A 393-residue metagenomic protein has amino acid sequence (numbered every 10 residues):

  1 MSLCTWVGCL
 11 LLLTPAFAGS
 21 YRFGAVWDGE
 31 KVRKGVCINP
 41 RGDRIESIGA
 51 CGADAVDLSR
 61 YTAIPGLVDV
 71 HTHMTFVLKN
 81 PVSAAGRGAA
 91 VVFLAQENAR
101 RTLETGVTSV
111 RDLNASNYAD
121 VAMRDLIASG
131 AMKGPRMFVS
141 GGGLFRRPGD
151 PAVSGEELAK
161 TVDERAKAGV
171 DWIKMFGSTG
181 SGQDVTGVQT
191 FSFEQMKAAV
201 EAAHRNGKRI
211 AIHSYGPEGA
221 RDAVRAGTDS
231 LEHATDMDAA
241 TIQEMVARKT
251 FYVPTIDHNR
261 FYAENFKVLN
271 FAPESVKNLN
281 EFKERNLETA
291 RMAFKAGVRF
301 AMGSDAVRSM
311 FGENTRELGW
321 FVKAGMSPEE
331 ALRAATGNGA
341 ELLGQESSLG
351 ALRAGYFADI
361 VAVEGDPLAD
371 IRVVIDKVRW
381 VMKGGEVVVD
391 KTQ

Functional and structural regions predicted by a protein language model:
S2-P15: Bacterial N-terminal signal peptides
S20, D28-I64: Histidine-rich, glycine-flanked metal-binding segment
Y61-A131, E194, E218-G219, A223-A226: Metal-associated gating/positioning segment near the N- to mid-region
T75-V92, E97-L103, K133-G134, G141 (+2 more regions): Active-site gating loops and adjacent loop-to-helix segments of metal-dependent hydrolytic enzymes
L78-P81, D120, D184, A220-A226 (+5 more regions): Histidine/acidic-residue-rich catalytic or RNA/ligand-binding cores of hydrolases and nuclease-related proteins
L94-Y118, G134-F145, V170-S181, R209 (+2 more regions): Divalent metal-dependent hydrolysis catalytic cores, especially in the metallo-beta-lactamase
A122, E157-K167, D171-G177, V185-Y252 (+2 more regions): Histidine/acidic residue-rich metal-binding segments in metalloenzymes
R205, E274, N280-P367: His/Asp/Glu-enriched, well-ordered alpha-helical/loop segment that forms or immediately abuts the divalent-metal
